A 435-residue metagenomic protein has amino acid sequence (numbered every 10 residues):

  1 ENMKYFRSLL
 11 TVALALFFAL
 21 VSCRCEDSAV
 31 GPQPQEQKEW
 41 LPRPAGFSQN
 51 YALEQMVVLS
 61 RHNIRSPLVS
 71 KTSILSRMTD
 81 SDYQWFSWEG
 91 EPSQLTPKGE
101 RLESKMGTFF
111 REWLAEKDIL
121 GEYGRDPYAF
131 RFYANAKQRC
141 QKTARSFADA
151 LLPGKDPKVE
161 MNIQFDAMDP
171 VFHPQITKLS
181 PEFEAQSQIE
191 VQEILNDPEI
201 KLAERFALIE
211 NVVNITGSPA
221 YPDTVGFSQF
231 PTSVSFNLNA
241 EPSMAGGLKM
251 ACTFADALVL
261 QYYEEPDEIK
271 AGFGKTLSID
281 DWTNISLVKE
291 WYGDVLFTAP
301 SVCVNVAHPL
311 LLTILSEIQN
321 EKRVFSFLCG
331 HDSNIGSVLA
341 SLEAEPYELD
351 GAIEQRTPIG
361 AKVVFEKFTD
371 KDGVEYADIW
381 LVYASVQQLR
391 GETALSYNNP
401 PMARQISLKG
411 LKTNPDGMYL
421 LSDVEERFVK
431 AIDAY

Functional and structural regions predicted by a protein language model:
E1-N2, F17: Short intrinsically disordered, low-complexity coil segments enriched in acidic
N2-L10: Bacterial N-terminal signal peptides that target proteins for export
L9-V12, R101: A generic structural micro-environment signature that highlights single residues at secondary-structure boundaries
T11-L20: Bacterial N-terminal signal peptides
C23-C25: N-terminal Sec signal peptide cleavage junction
G31-A129, N135-S326, G330-Y435: Signature for phosphate-centric chemistry
